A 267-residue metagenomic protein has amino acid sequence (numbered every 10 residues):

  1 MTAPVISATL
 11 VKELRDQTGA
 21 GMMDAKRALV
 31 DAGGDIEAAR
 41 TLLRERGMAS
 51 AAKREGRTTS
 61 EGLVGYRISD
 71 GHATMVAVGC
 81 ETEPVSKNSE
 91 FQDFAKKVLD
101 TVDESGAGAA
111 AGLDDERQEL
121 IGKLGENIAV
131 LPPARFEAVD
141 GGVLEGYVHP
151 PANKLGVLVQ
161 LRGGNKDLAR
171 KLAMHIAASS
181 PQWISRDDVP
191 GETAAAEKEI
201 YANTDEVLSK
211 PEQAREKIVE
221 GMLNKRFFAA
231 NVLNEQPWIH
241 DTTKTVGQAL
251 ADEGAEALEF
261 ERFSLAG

Functional and structural regions predicted by a protein language model:
T2-G267: N-terminal assembly/interaction segments in proteins that build large macromolecular machines
